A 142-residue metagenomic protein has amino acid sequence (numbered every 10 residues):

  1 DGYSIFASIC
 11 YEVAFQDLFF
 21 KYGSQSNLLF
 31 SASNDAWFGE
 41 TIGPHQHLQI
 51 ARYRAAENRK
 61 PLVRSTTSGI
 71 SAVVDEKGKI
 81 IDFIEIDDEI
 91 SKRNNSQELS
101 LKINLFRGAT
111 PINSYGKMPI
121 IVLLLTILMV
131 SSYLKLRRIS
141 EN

Functional and structural regions predicted by a protein language model:
D1-N142: Solvent-exposed soluble domains appended to multi-pass membrane proteins
